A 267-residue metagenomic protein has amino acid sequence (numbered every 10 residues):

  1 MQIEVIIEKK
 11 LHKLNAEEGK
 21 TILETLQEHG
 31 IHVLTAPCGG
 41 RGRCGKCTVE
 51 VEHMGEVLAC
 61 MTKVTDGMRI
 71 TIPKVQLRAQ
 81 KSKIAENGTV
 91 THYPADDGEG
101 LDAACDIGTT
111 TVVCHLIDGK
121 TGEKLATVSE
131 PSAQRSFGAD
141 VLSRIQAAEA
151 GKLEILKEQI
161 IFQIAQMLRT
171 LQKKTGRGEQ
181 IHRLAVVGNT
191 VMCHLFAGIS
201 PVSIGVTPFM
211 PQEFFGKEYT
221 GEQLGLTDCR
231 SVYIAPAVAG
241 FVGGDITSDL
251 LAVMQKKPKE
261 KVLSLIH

Functional and structural regions predicted by a protein language model:
H32-D66: Local cysteine-cluster metal-coordination motifs and their immediate loop/turn environment, predominantly Fe-S cluster
H53-C105, V112: Fe-S ferredoxin-like electron-transfer domains and their immediately adjacent linker/connector regions across
E86-G100, R230-V262: Conserved phosphate-binding catalytic cores of ATP/NTP-utilizing and phosphoryl-transfer enzymes
H115-I117, V191-P201, M254: Short acidic, glycine/serine/threonine-rich loops at helix termini
L116-E154: Short glycine-rich, Thr/Ser-proximal phosphate-binding strand/loop in the N-terminal lobe of ATP-dependent enzymes
F137-D140, G178, L195-S248: Glycine-rich phosphate-binding loop and adjoining helix at the ATP-binding site of ATP-dependent phosphoryl-transfer
I164-H182: Phosphate/pyrophosphate-binding loops at sites that engage ATP/ADP/AMP, CoA/4′-phosphopantetheine, polyphosphate
H267: Conserved small/polar residues in nucleotide/adenosyl-binding loops
